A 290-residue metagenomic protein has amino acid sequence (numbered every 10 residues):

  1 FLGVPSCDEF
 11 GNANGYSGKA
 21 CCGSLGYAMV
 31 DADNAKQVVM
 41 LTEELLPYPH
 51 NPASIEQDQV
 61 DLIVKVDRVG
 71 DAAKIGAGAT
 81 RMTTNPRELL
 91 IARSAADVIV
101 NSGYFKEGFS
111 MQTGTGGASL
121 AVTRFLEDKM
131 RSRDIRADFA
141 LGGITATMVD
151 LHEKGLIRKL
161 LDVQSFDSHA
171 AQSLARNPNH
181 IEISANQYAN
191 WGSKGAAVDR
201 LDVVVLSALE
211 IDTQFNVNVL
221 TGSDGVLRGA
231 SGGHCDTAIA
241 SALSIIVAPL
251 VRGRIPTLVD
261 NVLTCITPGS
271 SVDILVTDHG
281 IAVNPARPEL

Functional and structural regions predicted by a protein language model:
F1-S110, A121-M130, D134-D138, A146-L290: Conserved phosphate- and dinucleotide-binding cores of soluble alpha/beta proteins, encompassing both enzyme active
G114-L120: Core structural elements
G142: Active-site histidine-anchored catalytic micro-motif
